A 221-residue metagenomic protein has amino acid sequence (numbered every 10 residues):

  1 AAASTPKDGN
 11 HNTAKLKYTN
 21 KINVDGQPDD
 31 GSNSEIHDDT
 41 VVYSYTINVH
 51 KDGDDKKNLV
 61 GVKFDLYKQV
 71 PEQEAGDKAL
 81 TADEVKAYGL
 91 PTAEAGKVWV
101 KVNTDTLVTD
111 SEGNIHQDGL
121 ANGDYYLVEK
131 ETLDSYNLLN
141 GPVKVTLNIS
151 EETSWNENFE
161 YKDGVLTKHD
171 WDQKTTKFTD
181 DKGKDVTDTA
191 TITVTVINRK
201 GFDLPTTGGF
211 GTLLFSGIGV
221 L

Functional and structural regions predicted by a protein language model:
A1-L221: Solvent-exposed loop/turn and edge beta-strand elements of beta-rich ligand-binding domains
